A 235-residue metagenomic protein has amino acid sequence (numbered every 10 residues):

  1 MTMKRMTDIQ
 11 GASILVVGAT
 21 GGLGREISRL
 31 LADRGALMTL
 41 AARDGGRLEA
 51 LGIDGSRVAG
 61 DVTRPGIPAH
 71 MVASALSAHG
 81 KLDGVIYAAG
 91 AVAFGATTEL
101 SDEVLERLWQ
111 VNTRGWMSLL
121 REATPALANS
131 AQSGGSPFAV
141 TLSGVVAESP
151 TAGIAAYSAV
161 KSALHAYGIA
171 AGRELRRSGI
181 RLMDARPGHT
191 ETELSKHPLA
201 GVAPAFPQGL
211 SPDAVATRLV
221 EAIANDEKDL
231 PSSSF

Functional and structural regions predicted by a protein language model:
T20-G21: Conserved glycine-rich cofactor-binding loop
R34-A50: Conserved glycine-rich Rossmann-like NAD(P)H-binding loop of the short-chain dehydrogenase/reductase
G52-G66: Rossmann-fold cofactor-recognition segment
A88-F94: Conserved NAD(P)H cofactor-binding loop of Rossmann-fold oxidoreductase domains
A96-T97, V104-W109: Substrate-binding pocket helix/loop in short-chain dehydrogenase/reductase
L120, V160: Active-site helix of classical SDR
R177, D184-A185, A200-F235: C-terminal helical subdomain
